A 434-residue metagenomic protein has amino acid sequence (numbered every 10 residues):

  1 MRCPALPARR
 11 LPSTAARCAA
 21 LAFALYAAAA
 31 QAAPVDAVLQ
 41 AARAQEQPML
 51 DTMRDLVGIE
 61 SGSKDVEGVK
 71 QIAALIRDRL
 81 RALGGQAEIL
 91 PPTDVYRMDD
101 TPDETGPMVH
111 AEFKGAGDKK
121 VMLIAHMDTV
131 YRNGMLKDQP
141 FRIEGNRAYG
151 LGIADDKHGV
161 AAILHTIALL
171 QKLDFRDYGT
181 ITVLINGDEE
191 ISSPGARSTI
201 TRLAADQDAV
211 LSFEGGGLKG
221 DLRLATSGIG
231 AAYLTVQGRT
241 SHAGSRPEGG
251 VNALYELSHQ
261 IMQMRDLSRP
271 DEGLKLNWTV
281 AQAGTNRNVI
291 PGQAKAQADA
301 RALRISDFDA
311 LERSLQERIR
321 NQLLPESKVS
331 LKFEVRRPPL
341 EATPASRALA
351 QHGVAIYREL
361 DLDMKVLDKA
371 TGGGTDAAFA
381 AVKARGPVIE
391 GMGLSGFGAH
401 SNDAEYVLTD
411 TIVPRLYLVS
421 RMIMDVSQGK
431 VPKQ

Functional and structural regions predicted by a protein language model:
R2-A19: Bacterial N-terminal signal peptides that target proteins for export
A27-A29: N-terminal signal peptide c-region/cleavage motif recognized by signal peptidases
A33-A37, S61, D78-R79, G84 (+5 more regions): Metal-dependent amide/peptide-bond hydrolase catalytic core, centered on the "pita-bread" metallohydrolase fold
A33-L151, K172, R176: Acidic/His- and Gly-rich active-site-bordering loop/insert found across diverse amide/peptide-bond hydrolases
E104-G106, D206, S227-I229, P291-Q293: Short, solvent-exposed loop/turn segments at the edges of secondary structure
Y131, K137-F141, R147-I181, V382 (+2 more regions): A structural preference for long, well-packed, hydrophobic secondary-structure segments
E144-D155, M364-D368, N402-D403: Short pre-catalytic strand/loop immediately N-terminal to key active-site residues, enriched for Gly-Thr
G152, D156-I229, R269, S427 (+1 more regions): Acidic/histidine-rich catalytic neighborhood of metal-dependent amide-processing enzymes
